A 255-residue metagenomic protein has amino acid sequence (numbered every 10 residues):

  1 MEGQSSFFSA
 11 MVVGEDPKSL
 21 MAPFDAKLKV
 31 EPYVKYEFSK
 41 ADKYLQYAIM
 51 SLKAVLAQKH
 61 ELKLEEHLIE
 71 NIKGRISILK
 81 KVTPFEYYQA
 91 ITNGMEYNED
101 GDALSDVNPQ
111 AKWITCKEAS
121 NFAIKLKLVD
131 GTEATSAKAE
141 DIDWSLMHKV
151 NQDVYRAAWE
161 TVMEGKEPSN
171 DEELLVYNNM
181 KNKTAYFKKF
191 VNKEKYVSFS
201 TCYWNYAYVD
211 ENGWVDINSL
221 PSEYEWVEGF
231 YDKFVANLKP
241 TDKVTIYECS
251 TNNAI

Functional and structural regions predicted by a protein language model:
M1-Y47, S51, T241-I255: Short, extreme N-terminal segment that most often corresponds to the first beta-strand
K18, A22-D25, K53, K73 (+4 more regions): Generic detector of well-ordered alpha-helical segments enriched in charged/polar residues, highlighting helical
V30-V209: Low-complexity, serine/threonine/proline-enriched polar segments
M180, K188-I255: Acidic, proline/glycine-rich low-complexity IDRs
